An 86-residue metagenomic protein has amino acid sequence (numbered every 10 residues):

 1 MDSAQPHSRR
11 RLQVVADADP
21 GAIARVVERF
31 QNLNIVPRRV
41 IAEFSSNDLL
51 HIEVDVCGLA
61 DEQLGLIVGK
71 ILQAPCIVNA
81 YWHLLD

Functional and structural regions predicted by a protein language model:
M1-D86: A conserved regulatory-domain signal marking ACT and ACT-like small-molecule sensing domains and adjacent regulatory
